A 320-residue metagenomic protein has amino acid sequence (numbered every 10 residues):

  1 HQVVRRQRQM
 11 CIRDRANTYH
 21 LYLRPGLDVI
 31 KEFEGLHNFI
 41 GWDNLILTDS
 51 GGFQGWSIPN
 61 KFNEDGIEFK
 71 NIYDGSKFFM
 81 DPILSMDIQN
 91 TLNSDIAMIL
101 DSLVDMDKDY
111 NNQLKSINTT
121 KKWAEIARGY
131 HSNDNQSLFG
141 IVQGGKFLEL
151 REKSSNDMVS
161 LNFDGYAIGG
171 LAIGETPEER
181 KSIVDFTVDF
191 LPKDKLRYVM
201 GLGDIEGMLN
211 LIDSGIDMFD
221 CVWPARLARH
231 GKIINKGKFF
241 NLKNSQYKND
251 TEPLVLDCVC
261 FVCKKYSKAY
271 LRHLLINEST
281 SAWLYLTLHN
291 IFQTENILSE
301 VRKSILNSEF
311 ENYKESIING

Functional and structural regions predicted by a protein language model:
H1-R8, I12: Single conserved hydrophobic/aromatic residue that forms the stacking wall/gate of nucleotide- or nucleobase-binding
D14, D49, Q89, G140 (+4 more regions): Conserved, mostly hydrophobic/aromatic
R15, M98-I99, A167, D220: Conserved beta-strand positions in the central sheet of alpha/beta enzyme cores
T18-L21, G26, F33-A124, Y130-H131 (+2 more regions): Active-site beta->alpha loop and helix N-cap motifs at the rims of alpha/beta catalytic domains
L84, I88, K115, T119-I126 (+5 more regions): A non-catalytic, amphipathic alpha-helix used as a structural packing/dimerization or gating element in enzyme scaffolds
D101-D107, V255-G320: C-terminal extensions of enzymes
M106-Y110, L114, G165-L171, T280-W283: Glycine- and acidic
N118, Y130-L254, C258: Glycine-rich phosphate/ribose-binding loops and adjacent secondary-structure elements that form binding surfaces
